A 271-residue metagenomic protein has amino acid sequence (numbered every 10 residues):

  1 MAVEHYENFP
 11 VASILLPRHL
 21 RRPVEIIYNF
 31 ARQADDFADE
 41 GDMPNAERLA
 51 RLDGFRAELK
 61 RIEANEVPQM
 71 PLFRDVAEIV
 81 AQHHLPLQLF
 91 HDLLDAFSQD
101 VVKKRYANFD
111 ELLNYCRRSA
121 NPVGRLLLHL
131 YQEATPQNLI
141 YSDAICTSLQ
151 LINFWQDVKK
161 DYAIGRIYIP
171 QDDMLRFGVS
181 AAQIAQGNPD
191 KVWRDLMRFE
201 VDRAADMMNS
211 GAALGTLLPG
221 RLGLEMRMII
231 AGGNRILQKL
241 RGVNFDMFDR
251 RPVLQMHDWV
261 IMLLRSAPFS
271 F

Functional and structural regions predicted by a protein language model:
M1-Q150, W155, K159-F271: Catalytic cores of Mg2+-dependent Asp-rich isoprenoid enzymes
